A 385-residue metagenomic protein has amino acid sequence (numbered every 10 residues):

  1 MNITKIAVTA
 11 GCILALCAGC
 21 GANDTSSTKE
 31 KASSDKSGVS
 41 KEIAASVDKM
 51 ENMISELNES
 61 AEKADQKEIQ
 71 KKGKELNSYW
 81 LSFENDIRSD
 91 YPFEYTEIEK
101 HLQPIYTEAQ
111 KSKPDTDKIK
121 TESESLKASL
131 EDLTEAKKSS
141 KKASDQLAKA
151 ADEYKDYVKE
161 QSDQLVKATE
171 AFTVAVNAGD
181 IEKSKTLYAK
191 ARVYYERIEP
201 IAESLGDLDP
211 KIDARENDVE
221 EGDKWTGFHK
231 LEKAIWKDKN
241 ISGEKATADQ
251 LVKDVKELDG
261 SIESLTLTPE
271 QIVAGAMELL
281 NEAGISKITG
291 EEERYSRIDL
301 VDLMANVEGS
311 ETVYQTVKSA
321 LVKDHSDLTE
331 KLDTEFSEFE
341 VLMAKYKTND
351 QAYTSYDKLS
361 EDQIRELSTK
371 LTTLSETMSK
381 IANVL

Functional and structural regions predicted by a protein language model:
M1-V8: Bacterial N-terminal signal peptides that target proteins for export
I6, C17-K36: Bacterial lipoprotein signal-peptidase II cleavage site
A10-A15: Bacterial N-terminal signal peptides
D35-L385: Mature extracytoplasmic or organellar-lumen-exposed domains after removal of signal/transit peptides
